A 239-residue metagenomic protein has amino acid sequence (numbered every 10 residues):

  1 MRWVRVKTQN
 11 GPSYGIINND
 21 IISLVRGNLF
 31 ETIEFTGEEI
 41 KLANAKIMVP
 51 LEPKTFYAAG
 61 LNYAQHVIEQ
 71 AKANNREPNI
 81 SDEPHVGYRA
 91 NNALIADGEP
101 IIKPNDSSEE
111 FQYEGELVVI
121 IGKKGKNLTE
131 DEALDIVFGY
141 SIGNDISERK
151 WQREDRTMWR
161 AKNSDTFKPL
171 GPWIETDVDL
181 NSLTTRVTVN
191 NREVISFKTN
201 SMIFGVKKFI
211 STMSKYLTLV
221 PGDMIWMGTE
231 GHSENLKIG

Functional and structural regions predicted by a protein language model:
M1-I80, P84, V178: N-terminal non-catalytic cap/leader segment that marks the start of a structured domain
Q9-P12, Y63, K124-K126, E230-E234: Short, charged beta-turn/beta-strand-edge "cap" motif at the junction between a beta-strand and an adjacent loop
K46-V49, H66, N105, R149-G239: Catalytic-pocket segment enriched in acidic/His residues
E52, A58, A96, E114 (+2 more regions): Residue-level recognition of short, solvent-exposed, well-ordered loop/turn junctions that link secondary-structure
R76-A96, Y113: Structural signature of FAD isoalloxazine-binding scaffolds in flavoprotein oxidoreductases
L94-V118: A structural-propensity feature for long, helix-poor, extended segments
K126-Y140: N-terminal accessory regions of nucleic-acid-interacting proteins
